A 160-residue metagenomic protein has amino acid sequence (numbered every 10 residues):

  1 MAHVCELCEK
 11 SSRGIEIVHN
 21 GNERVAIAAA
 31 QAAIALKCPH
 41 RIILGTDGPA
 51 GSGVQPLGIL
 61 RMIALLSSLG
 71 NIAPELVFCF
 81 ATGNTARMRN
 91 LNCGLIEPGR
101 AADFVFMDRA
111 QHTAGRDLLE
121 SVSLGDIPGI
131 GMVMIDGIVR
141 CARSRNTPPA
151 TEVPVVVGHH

Functional and structural regions predicted by a protein language model:
M1-I15, R24-R41: Histidine/acidic residue-rich metal-binding segments in metalloenzymes
L7-K10, L36, F80, E97-P98 (+1 more regions): Solvent-exposed alpha-helices and their adjacent loops that cap or buttress functional pockets in soluble metabolic
E16-N20, G45-D47: A cross-family glycoside hydrolase active-site/sugar-binding cleft signature
G21-V25, H112: Short beta->alpha connector loops
A26, N84-T85, D117, T151: Short secondary-structure boundary/hinge segments and terminal tails
A28-A110: His/Asp/Glu-enriched, well-ordered alpha-helical/loop segment that forms or immediately abuts the divalent-metal
A102-V153: C-terminal cap of metal-dependent C-N hydrolases
V156-H160: C-terminal regulatory/interaction regions
